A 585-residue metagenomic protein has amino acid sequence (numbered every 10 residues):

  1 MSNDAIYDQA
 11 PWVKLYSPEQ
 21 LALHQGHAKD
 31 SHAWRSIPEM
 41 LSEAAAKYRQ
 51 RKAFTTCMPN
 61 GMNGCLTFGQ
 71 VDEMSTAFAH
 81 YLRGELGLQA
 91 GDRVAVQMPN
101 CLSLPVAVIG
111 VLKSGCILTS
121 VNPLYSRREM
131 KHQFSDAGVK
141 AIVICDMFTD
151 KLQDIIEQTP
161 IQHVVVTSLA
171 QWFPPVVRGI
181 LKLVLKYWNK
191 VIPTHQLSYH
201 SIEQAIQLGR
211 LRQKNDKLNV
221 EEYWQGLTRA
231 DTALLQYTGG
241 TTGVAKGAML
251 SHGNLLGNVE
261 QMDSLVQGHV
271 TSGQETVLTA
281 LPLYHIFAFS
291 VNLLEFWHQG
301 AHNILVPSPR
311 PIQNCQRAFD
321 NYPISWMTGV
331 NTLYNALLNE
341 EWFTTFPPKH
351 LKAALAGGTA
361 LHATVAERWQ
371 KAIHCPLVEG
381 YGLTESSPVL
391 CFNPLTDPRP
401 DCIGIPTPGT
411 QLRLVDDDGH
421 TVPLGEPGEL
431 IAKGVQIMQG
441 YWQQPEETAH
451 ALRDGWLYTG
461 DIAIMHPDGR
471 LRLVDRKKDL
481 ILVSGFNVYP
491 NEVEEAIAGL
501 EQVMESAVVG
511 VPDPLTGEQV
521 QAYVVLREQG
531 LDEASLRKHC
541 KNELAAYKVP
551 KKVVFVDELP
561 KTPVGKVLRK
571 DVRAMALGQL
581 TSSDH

Functional and structural regions predicted by a protein language model:
H32-A33, Q50-Q89, A95, P99-C101 (+2 more regions): Conserved AMP-binding/adenylate-forming core of the ANL superfamily
N60, I155-R229: ANL superfamily adenylate-forming
E85-Q89, G209-D231, L235-T279, A301: Conserved adenylate-forming
I144, G434, Q439-G440, E447-H450 (+4 more regions): AMP-binding/adenylate-forming catalytic core of the ANL superfamily
H200, A301, I324-G329, L338-R399 (+1 more regions): Gly/Ser/Thr-rich phosphate-binding loop
L256-T276, I286-S325, E340: Conserved AMP-binding/adenylation subdomain of ANL enzymes
Y381, R399-C402, R413-I431, I464-D468 (+2 more regions): Conserved beta-loop-beta connector loops within the AMP-binding
I405-G409, H420-A451, V488: Conserved ATP/PPi-binding loop(s) of AMP-dependent carboxylate-activating enzymes
